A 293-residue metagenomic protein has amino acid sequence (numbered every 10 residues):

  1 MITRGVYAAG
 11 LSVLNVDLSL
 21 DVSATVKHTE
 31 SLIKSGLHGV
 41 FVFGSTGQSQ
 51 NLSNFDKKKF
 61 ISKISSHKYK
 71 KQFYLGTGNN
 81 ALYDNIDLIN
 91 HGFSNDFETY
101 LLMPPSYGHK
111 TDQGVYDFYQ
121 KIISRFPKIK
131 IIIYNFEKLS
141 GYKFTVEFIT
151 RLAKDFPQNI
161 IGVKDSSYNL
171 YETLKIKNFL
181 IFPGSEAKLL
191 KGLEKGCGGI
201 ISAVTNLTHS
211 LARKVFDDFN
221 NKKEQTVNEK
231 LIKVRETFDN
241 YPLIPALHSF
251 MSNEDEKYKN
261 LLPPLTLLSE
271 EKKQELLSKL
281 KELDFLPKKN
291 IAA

Functional and structural regions predicted by a protein language model:
I2-K143, I149, N290: Active-site beta->alpha loop and helix N-cap motifs at the rims of alpha/beta catalytic domains
G5-S12, S35, E194-C197, V204-A293: C-terminal alpha-helical cap/extension of soluble enzyme domains
L18, L32, I64, I122 (+5 more regions): Conserved, mostly hydrophobic/aromatic
L20, K27, F55, K59 (+7 more regions): Conserved active-site and cofactor/substrate-binding residues in soluble primary-metabolism enzymes
Q48-S49, G108-H109, N169, L190 (+2 more regions): Short secondary-structure capping/turn micro-motifs that flank functional sites
K68, F126, F156, E254-D255: A broad structural signal for alpha-helix termini and local helix breaks/kinks
M103-P104, F182, I244, P263: Hydrophobic alpha-helix-in-membranes signature
K121-R125, I129, F136-Y241: Catalytic alpha/beta core domains of metabolic enzymes, predominantly
